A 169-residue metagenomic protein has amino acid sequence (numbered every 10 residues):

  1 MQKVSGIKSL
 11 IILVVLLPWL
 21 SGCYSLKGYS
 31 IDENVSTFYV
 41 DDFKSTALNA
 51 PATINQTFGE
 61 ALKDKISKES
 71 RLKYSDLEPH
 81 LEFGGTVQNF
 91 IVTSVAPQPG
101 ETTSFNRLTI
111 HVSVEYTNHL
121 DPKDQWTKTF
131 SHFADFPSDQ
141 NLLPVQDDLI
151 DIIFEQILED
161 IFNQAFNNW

Functional and structural regions predicted by a protein language model:
M1-G22: Sec-dependent bacterial lipoprotein signal peptides
S5, D121, F166-N167: A generic secondary-structure boundary signal that marks alpha-helix termini
W19-D64, E69-R71, D76, N163-W169: A structural "domain/chain start" motif
K68-K73, H80-Q125, F133-D147, E155: Surface-exposed short loop/turn segments
D147-W169: Compositionally biased, intrinsically disordered linkers/stalks adjacent to structured regions
